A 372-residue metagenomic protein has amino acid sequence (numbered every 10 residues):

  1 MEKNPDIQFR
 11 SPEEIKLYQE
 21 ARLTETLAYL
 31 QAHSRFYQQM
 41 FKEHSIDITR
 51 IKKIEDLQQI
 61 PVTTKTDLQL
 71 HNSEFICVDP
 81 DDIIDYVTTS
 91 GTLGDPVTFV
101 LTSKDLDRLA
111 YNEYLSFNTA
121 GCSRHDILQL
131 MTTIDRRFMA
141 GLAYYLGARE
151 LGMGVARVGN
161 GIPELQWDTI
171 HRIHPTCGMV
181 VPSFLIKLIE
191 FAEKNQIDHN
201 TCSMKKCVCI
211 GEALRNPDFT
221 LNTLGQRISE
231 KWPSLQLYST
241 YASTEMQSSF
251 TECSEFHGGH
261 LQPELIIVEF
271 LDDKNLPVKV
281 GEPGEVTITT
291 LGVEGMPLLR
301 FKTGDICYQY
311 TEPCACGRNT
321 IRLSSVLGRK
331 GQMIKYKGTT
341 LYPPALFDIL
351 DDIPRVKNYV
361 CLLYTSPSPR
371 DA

Functional and structural regions predicted by a protein language model:
M1-T88, G94-Y111, L115-T119, E230 (+1 more regions): Nucleotide 5′-phosphate-binding alpha/beta core
L30, G178, V268, D305 (+1 more regions): Residue-level signal for inorganic ion chemistry
S103-N118, I127-K187: AMP-binding/adenylate-forming
I127-Q129, N195-D218: Conserved helix-loop-beta element of the AMP-binding
N216-P313: Conserved AMP-binding/adenylate-forming
Q236, K357-L363: A short linear hydrophobic-aromatic micro-motif
F301, T320-L350: Adenylate-forming
Y364-A372: Single conserved hydrophobic/aromatic residue that forms the stacking wall/gate of nucleotide- or nucleobase-binding
